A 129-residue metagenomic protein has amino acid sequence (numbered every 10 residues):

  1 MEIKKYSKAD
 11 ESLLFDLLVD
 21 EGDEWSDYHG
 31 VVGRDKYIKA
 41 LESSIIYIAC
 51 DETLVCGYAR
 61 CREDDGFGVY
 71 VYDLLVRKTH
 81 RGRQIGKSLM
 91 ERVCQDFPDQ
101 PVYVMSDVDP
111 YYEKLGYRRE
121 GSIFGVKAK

Functional and structural regions predicted by a protein language model:
M1-L14: A short beta-loop-alpha structural element at the N-terminal edge of CoA-dependent acyl/N-acetyltransferase catalytic
Y6, L74-V76, V108: Hydrophobic adenine-recognition pocket in adenosine-nucleotide-binding enzymes
F15-G22, Y112: Hydrophobic alpha-helical core bundles mediating ligand binding, dimerization, or RNAP-core interactions
D23-I46, C50: Active-site rim helix/loop that mediates acceptor-substrate recognition in acyltransferases
I48, L54-E63, V69-Y70, L75: Conserved beta-strand in the GNAT
V76, G82-Q95: Conserved acetyl-CoA-binding loop-helix of GNAT-fold acetyltransferases
M90, Q95-D107: Conserved GNAT acetyl-CoA-binding A-motif
V104-K129: Conserved active-site alpha-helix within GNAT-family acetyltransferase domains
